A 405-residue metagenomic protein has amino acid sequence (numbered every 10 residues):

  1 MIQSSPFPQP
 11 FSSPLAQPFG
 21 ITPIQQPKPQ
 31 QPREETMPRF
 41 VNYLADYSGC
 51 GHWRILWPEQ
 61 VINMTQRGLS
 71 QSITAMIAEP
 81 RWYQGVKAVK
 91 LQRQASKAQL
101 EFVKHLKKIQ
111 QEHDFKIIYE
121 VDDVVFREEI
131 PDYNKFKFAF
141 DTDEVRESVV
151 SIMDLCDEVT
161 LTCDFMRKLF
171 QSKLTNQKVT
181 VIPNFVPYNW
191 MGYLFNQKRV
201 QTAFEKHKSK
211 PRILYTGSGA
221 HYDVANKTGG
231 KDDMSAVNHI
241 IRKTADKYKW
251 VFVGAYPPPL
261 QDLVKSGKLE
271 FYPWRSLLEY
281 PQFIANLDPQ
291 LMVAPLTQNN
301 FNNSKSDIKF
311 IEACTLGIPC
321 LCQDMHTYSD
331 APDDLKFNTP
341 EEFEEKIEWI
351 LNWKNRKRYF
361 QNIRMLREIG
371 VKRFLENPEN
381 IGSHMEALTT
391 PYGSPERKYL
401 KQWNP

Functional and structural regions predicted by a protein language model:
I2, F11-A98, D132, Q402-N404: N-terminal pre-catalytic "stem/leader" segment of glycosyltransferase-like enzymes
D46-V61, N184-N286: Conserved catalytic-core segment of nucleotide-activated headgroup transferases in glycan assembly
V89-K90, I118, D154-D164, V251 (+1 more regions): A short beta-strand/loop micro-motif in the catalytic core of glycosyltransferases that engages the nucleotide-sugar
K108, E112, A139-V159: Membrane-proximal helix-turn-helix segments that form the acceptor-binding/catalytic region of lipid-linked
R127, D223-D232, L278, Q282-T315 (+1 more regions): Nucleotide-sugar-dependent
D157-Q171, T175-R199, T216: Donor nucleotide-sugar binding/catalytic pocket of nucleotide-sugar-dependent glycosyltransferases
K198, N352-N404: A charged, aromatic-enriched C-terminal amphipathic alpha-helix characteristic of glycosyltransferases across folds
S329-W349: Change "using UDP/GDP/dTDP sugars" to "using nucleotide sugars
